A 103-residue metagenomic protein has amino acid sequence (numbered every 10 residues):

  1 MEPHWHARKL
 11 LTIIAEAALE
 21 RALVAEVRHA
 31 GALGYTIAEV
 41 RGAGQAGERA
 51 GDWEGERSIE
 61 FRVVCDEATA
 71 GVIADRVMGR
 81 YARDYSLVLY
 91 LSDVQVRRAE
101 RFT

Functional and structural regions predicted by a protein language model:
M1-T103: Positively charged, small/polar-rich N-terminal and surface patches that mediate targeting and assembly and bind
